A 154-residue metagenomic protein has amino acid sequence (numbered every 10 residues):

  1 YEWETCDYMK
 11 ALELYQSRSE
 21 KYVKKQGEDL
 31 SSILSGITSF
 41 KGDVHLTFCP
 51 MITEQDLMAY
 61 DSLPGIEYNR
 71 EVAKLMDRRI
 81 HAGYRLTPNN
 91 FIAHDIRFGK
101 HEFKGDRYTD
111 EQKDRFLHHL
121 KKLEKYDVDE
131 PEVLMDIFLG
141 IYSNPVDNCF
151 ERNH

Functional and structural regions predicted by a protein language model:
Y1-H154: Membrane-interfacial terminal anchoring regions of lipid-handling membrane enzymes
